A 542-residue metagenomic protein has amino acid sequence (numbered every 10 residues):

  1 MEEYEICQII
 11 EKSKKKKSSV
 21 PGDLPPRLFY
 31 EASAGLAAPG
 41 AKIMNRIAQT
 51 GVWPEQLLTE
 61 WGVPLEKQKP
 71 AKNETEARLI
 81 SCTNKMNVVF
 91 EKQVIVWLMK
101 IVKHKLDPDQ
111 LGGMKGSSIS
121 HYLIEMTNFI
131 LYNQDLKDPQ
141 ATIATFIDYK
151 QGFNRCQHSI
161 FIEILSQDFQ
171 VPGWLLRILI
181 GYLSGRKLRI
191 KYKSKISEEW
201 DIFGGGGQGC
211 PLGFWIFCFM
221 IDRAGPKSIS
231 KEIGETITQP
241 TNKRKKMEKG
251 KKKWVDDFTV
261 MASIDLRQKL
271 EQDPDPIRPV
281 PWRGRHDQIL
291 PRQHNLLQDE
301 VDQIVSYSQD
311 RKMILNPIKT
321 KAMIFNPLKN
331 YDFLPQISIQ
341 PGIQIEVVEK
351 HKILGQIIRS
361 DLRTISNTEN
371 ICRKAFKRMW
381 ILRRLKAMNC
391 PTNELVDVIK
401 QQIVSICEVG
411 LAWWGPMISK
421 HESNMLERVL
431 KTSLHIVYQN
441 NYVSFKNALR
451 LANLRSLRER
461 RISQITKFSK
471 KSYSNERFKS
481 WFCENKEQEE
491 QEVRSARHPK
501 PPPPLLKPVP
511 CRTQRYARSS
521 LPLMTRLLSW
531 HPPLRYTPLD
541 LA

Functional and structural regions predicted by a protein language model:
M1-F219, A262: Conserved pre-catalytic core of RNA-dependent polymerases
K17-R27, G62, R78, D148 (+12 more regions): Short, conserved catalytic/metal-binding micro-motifs enriched in Asp/Glu and His
V94-L111, N133-L136, I216-W282: Active-site palm subdomain of RNA-directed nucleic acid polymerases
I119, S184-R189, K321-D332, S456: Short, conserved secondary-structure transition motifs
Q151-F169, G205, E248-K249, F258-Q309 (+1 more regions): Catalytic palm subdomain of template-directed nucleic-acid polymerases, centered on the conserved carboxylate motif
S194-I196, W282-R285, I289, D299 (+3 more regions): Short, conserved micro-motifs composed of acidic
G342-E346, S419-A542: Short linear motifs embedded in intrinsically disordered, charge-biased segments
I343-W414: Basic, alpha-helical interaction scaffolds
